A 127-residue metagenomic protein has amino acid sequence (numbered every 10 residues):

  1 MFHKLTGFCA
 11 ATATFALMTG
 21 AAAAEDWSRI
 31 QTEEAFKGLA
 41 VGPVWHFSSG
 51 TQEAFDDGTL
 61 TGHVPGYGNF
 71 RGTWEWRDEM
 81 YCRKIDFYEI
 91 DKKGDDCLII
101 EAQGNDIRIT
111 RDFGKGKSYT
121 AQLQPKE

Functional and structural regions predicted by a protein language model:
M1-A10: Bacterial N-terminal signal peptides that target proteins for export
G7, T19-E127: Lipid interaction determinants
C9-L17: Bacterial N-terminal signal peptides
